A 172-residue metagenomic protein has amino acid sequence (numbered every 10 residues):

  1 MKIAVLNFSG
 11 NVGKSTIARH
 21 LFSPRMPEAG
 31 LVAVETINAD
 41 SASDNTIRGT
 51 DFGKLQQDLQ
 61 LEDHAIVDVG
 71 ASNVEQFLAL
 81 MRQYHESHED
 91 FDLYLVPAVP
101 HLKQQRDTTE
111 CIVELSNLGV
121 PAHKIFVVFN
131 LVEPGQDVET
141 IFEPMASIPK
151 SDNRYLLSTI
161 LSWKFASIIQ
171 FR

Functional and structural regions predicted by a protein language model:
K2-L21: Glycine-rich phosphate-binding P-loop
K14, P27-D40: Short beta-strand-centered segment that lines the nucleotide-binding/catalytic pocket of NTP-utilizing
V32-A33, I66-D68, Y94-P100, V127-L131: Conserved beta-strand segments of the P-loop GTPase G domain that flank and frequently precede/overlap
N38-F52: N-terminal beta-loop-helix "entrance" segment that forms/cooperates in small-molecule cofactor or anionic ligand
E62-M81: Switch II (G3) loop of P-loop NTPases
G70-V74, D90-T109, Q136: Conserved Switch II/interswitch segment of TRAFAC-class P-loop GTPases
R106-M145: Short, glycine-/small-residue-rich phosphate/pyrophosphate-handling segment
Q136, F142-R172: Beta-strand-loop-alpha "switch" segments that mediate conformational coupling across diverse proteins
